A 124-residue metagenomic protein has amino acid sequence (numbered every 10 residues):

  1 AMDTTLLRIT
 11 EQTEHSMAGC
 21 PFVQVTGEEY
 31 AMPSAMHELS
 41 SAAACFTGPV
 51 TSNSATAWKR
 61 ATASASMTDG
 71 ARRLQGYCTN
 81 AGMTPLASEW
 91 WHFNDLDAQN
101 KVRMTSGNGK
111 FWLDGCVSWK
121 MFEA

Functional and structural regions predicted by a protein language model:
A1-E123: Cell-envelope/glycan interface and biosynthesis
